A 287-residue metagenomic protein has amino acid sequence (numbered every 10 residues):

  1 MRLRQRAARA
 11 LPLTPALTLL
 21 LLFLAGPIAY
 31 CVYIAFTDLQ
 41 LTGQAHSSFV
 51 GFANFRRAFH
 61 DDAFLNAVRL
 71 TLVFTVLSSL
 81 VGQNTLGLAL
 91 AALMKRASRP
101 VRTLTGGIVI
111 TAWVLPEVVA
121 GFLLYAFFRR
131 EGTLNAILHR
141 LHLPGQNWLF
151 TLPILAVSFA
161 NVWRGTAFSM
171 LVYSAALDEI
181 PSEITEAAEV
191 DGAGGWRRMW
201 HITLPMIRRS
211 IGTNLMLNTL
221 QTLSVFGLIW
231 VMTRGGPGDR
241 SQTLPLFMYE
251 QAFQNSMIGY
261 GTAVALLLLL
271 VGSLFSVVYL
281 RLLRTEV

Functional and structural regions predicted by a protein language model:
Q5-V287: A structural signal for multi-pass alpha-helical bundles of membrane permease subunits that mediate small-molecule
